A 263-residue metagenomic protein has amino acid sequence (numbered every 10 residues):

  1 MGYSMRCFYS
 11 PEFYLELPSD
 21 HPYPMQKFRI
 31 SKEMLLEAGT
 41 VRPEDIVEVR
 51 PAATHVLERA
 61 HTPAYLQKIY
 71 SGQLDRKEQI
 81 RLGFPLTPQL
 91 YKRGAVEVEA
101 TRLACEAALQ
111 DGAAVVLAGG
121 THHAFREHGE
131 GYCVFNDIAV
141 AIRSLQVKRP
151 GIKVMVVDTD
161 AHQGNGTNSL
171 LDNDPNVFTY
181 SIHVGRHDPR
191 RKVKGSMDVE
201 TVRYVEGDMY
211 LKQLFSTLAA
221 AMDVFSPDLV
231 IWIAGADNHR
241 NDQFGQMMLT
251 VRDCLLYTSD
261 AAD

Functional and structural regions predicted by a protein language model:
M1-S259: HDAC/HDAC-like amidohydrolase catalytic core signature
